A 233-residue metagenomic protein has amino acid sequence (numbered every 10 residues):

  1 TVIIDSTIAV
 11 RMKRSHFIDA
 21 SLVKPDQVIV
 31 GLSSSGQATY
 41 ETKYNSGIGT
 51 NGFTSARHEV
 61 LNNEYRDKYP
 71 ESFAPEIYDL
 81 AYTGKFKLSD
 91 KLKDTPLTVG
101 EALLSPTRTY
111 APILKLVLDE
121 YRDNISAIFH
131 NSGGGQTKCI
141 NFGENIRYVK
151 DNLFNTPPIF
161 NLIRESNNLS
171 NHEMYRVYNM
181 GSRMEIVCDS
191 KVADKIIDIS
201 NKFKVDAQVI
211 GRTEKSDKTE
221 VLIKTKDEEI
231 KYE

Functional and structural regions predicted by a protein language model:
T1-E233: Helix-biased detector of long, well-ordered alpha-helical tracts
